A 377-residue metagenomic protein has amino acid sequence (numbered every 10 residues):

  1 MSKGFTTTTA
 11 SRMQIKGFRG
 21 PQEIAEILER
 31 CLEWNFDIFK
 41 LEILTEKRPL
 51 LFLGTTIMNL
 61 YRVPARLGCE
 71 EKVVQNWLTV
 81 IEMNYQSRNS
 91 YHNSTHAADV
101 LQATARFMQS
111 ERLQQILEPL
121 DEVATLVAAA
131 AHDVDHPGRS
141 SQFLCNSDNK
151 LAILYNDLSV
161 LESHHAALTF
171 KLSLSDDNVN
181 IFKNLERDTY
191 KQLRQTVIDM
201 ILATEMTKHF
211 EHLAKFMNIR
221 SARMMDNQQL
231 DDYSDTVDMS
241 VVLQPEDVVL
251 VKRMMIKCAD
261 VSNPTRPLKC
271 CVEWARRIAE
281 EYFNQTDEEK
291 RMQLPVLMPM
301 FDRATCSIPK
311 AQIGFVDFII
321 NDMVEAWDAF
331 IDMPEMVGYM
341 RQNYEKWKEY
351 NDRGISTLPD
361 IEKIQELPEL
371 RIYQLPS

Functional and structural regions predicted by a protein language model:
K3-P49, L60-V63, R106-P119, A130-S377: Divalent metal-dependent phosphate-bond-processing catalytic cores, especially two-metal-ion Mg2+/Mn2+ enzymes that act
W34-E42, N76-A98, K150-Y155: Active-site flanking loop/helix segments enriched in acidic
Y61-N89, Q109: Internal amphipathic alpha-helical repeat/solenoid segments
G68-K72, L120, L144: Short sequence/structural elements of tandem HEAT/ARM alpha-solenoid repeats
K72, H92-T104, V134: Active-site-adjacent "gating/activation" loops or surface patches in catalytic cores
A124-A128: Active-site alpha-helix of zinc metalloproteases
